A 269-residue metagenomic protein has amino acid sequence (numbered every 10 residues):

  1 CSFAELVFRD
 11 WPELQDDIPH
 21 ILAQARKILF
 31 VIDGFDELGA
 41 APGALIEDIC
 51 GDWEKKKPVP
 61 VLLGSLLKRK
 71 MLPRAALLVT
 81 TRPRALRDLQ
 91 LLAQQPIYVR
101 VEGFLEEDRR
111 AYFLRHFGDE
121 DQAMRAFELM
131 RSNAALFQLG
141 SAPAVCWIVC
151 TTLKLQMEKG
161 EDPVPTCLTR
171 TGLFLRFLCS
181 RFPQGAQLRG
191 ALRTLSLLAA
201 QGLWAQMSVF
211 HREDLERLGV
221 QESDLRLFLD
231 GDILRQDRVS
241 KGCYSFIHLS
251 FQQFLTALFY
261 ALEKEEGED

Functional and structural regions predicted by a protein language model:
C1-D269: Intracellular innate-immune signaling modules
